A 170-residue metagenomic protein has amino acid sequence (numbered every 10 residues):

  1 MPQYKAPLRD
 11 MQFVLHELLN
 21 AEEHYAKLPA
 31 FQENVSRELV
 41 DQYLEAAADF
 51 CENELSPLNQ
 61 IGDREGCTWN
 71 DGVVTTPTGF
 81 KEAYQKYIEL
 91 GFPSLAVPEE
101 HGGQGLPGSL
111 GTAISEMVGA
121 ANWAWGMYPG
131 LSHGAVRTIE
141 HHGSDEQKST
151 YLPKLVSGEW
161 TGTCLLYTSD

Functional and structural regions predicted by a protein language model:
M1-G126, E146, T150: Amphipathic, small/basic residue-rich leader segments at the start of a protein or domain
M127-D145: N-terminal glycine-rich flavin-associated loop
K154-E159: Soluble sensory domains of the PAS superfamily and closely related sensory modules
W160-L165: A short, Trp-centered hydrophobic/proline-enriched beta-strand micro-motif
Y167-D170: Conserved small/polar residues in nucleotide/adenosyl-binding loops
